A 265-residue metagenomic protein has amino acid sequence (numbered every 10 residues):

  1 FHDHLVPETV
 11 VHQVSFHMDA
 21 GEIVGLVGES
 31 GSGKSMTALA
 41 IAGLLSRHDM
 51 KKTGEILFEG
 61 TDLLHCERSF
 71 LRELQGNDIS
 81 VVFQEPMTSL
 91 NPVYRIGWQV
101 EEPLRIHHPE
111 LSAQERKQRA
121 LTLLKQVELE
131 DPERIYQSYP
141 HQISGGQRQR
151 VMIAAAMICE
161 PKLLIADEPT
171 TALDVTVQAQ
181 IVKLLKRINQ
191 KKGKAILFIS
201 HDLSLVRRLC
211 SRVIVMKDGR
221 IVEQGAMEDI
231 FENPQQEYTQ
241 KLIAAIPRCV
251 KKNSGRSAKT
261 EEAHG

Functional and structural regions predicted by a protein language model:
F1-Q13, L44-M50, E67-F70, V93 (+1 more regions): A short, flexible loop at the N-terminus of ABC-type nucleotide-binding domains that lies
K51-D62: Conserved ABC transporter NBD signature motif
D62, E115-R134, I243-A244: Conserved ABC ATPase "signature" region
I158-K162: A short, proline-enriched helix->beta-strand linker immediately N-terminal to the Walker B motif in ABC-type P-loop
V206-R208: A short, surface-exposed alpha-helical micro-motif characterized by mixed small hydrophobic and charged/polar residues
Q224-G225: ABC ATPase "signature
